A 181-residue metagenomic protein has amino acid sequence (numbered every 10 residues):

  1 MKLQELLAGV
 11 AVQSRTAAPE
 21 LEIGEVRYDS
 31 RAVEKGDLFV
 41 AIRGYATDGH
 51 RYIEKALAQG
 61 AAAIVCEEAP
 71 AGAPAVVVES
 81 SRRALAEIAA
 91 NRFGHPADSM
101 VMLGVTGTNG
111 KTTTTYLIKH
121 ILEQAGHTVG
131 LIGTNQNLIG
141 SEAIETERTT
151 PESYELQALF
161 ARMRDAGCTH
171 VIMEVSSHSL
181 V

Functional and structural regions predicted by a protein language model:
M1-E87: N-terminal leader/targeting and accessory segments in enzymes
V10, L85-V181: Phosphate-binding loop of NTP-binding sites
